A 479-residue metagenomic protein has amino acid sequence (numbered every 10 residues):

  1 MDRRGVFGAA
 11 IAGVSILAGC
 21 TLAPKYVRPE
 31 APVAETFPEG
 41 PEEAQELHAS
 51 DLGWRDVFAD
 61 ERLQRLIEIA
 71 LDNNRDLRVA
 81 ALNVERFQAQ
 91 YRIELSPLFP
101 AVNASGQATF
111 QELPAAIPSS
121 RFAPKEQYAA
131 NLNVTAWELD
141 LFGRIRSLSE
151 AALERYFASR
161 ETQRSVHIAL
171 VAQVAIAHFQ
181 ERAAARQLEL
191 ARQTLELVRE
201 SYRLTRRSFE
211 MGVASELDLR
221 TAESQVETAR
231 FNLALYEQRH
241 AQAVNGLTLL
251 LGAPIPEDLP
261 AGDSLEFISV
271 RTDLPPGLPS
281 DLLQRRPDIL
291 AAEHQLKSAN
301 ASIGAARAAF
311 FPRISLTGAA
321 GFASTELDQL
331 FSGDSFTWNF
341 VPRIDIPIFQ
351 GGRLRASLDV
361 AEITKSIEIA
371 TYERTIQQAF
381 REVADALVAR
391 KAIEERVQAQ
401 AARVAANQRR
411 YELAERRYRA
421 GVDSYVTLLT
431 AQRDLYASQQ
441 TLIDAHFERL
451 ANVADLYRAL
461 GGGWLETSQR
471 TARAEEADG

Functional and structural regions predicted by a protein language model:
M1-D2: N-terminal secretory signal peptides that target proteins for export/translocation
G5-D72, L153, E237-Q284, L290 (+3 more regions): Terminal intrinsically disordered/low-complexity segments used for targeting and assembly
V6, T109-A116, D273, A320-S324: Flexible, solvent-exposed coil segments and beta strand-coil junctions, predominantly the extracellular/periplasmic
T21-A175, R313-G318, N339-F340, I348-L358 (+1 more regions): Short flexible linkers and secondary-structure junctions
R55, Q64-I67, A81, E223 (+4 more regions): Extracytoplasmic/secreted envelope proteins and their assembly/folding machinery, especially bacterial periplasmic
R78-V79, L95-S96, L139-H167, L217 (+6 more regions): Sec/SRP-type N-terminal targeting helices
I145, E154, R160-L278, A389 (+6 more regions): Periplasmic alpha-helical coiled-coil/stalk elements that build and connect Gram-negative outer-membrane
F209-V213, Y418-V422, A459-G463: A short glycine-centered flexible hinge/capping loop motif at secondary-structure junctions
